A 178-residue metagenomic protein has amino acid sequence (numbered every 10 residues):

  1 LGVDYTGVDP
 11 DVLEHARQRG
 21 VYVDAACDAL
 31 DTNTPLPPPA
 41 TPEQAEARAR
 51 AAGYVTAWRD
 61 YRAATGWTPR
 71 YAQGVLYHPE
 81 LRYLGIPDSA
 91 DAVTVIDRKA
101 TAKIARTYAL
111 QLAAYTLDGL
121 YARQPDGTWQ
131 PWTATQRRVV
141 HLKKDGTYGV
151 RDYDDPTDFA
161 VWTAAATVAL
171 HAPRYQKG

Functional and structural regions predicted by a protein language model:
L1-Y83: Metal-dependent nuclease catalytic cores that hydrolyze phosphodiester bonds in DNA/RNA, characterized by
D24, G85-A102, Q111-Y115: Conserved catalytic cores of phosphodiester-cleaving nucleases, focusing on short active-site segments
A29, N33, L117-A122: Active-site catalytic microenvironments for nucleophilic, acid-base chemistry
Y77, A100-A102, K144-D145: Short acidic/polar capping segments at secondary-structure boundaries
G119-G178: Metal-dependent nuclease catalytic regions and adjoining charged, substrate-binding loops involved in nucleic-acid end
